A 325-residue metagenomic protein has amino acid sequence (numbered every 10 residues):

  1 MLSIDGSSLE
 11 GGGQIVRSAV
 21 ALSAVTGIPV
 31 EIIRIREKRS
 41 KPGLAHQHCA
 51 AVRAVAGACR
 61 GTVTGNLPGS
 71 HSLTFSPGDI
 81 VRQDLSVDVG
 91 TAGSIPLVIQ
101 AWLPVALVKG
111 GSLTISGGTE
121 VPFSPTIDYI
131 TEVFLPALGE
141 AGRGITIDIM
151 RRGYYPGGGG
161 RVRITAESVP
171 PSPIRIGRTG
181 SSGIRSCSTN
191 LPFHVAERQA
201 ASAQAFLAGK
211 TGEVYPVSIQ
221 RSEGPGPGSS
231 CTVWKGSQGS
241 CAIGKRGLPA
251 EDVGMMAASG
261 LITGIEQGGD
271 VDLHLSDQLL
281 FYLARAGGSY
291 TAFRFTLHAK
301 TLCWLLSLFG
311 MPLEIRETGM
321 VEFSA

Functional and structural regions predicted by a protein language model:
M1-A325: Structural preference for solvent-exposed beta-strand-turn elements and adjacent flexible terminal/loop segments within
